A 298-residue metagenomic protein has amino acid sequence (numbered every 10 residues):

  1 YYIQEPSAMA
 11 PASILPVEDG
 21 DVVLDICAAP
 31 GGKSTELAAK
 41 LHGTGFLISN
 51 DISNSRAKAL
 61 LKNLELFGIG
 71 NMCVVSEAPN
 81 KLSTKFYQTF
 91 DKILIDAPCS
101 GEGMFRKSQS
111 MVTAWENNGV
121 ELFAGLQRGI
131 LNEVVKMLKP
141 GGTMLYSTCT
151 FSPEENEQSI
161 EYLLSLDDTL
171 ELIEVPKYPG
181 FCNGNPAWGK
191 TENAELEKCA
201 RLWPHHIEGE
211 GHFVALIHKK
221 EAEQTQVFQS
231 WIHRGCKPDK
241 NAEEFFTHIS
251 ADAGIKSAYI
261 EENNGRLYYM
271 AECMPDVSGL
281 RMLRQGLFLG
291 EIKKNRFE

Functional and structural regions predicted by a protein language model:
Y1-T89, E121-L126, I173-L196, L202 (+2 more regions): Glycine-rich nucleotide cofactor-binding entry segment
L37, Q127, V134, G141: Class I S-adenosylmethionine-dependent transferase superfamily signal
L41-H42, L138-P140: Helix-to-beta-strand junctions that scaffold the AdoMet/dcAdoMet cofactor pocket in Class I SAM-dependent enzymes
S55, K92-N132, C149-N156: Mobile active-site "lid"/loop adjacent to the S-adenosyl-L-methionine
T143-T148: Conserved beta-strand signature within the Rossmann-like core of class I S-adenosyl-L-methionine
E157-G180: Conserved Class I S-adenosyl-L-methionine
L166, K198-V227: Core SAM-dependent methyltransferase catalytic element
E210, H218-E298: Polybasic, low-complexity RNA-engagement segments
